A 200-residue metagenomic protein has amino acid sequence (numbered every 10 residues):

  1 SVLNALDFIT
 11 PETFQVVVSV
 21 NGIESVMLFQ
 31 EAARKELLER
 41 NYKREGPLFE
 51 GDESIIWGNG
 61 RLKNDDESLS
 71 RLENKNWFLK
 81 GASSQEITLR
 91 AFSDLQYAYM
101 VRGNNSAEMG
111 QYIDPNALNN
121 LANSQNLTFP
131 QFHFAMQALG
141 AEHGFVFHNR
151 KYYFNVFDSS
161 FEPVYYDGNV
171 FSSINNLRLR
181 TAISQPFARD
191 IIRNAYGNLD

Functional and structural regions predicted by a protein language model:
L6-V18: Short, well-structured beta-strand/strand-turn elements
V17, A141-Y153: Catalytic-loop signature of eukaryotic-like protein kinases
V18-S19, I23-M27: Hydrophobic or amphipathic alpha-helical targeting/insertion segments
R34-M136: ATP-dependent phospho-/nucleotidyl transfer catalytic cores
L48-G51, I56-G60, R150-Y152, F161-G168: Active-site substrate-binding loop specific to GH73 endo-beta-N-acetylglucosaminidase modules in bacterial autolysins
N119, G140-A141, Y153-D200: C-terminal catalytic region of ATP-dependent kinase domains
